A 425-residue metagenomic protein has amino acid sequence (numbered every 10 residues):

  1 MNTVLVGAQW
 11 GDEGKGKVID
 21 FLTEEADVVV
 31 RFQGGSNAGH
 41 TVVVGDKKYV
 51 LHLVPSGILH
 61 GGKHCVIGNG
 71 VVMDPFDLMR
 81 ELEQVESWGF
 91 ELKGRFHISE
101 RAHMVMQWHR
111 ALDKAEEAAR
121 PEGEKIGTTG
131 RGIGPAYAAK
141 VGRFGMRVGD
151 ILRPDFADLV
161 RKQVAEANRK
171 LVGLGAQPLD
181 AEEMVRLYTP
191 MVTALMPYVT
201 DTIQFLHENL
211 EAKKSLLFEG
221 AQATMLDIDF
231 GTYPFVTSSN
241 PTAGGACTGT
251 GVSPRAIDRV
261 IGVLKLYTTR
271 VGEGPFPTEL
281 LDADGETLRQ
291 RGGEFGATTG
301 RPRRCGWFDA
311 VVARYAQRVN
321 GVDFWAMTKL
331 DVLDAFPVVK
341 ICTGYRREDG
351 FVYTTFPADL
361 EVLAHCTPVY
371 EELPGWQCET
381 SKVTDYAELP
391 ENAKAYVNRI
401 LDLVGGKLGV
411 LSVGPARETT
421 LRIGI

Functional and structural regions predicted by a protein language model:
M1-I425: Non-transmembrane, aqueous-exposed alpha-helical and coiled segments at domain scale
